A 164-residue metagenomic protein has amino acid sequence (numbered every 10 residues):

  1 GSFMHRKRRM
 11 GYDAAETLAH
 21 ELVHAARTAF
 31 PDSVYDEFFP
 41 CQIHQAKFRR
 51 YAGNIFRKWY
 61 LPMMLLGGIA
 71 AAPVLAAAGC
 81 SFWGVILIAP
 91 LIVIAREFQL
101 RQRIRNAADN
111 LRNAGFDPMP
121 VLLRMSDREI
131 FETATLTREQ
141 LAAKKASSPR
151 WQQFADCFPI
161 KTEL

Functional and structural regions predicted by a protein language model:
G1-G11: Active-site scaffold of zinc-dependent metalloenzymes
K7, K47, K58, K144-K145 (+1 more regions): Context-gated lysine
R8, A25-A29, A70: Residues at structural and domain junctions
D13-A29: Active-site recognition of the HExxH zinc-binding catalytic motif
F30-A71: Post-HExxH zinc-binding segment in Zn-dependent metallohydrolases
G68-V85: Juxtamembrane "helix exit" motif at the C-terminal ends of alpha-helical transmembrane segments in multi-pass membrane
C80-L164: Pan-zinc metallopeptidase signature
